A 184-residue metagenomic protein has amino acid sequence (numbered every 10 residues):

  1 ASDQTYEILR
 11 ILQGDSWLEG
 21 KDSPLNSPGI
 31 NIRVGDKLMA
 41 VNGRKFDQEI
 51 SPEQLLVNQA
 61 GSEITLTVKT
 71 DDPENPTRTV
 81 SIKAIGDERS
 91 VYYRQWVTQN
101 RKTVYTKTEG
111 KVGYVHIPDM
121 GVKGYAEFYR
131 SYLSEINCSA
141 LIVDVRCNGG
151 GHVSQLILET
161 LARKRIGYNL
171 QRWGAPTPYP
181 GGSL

Functional and structural regions predicted by a protein language model:
A1, E7, D15-L25, M39 (+1 more regions): Cleft-lining beta-strand/loop regions that shape enzyme active-site pockets
G35: Conserved catalytic motifs of ABC-family nucleotide-binding domains
